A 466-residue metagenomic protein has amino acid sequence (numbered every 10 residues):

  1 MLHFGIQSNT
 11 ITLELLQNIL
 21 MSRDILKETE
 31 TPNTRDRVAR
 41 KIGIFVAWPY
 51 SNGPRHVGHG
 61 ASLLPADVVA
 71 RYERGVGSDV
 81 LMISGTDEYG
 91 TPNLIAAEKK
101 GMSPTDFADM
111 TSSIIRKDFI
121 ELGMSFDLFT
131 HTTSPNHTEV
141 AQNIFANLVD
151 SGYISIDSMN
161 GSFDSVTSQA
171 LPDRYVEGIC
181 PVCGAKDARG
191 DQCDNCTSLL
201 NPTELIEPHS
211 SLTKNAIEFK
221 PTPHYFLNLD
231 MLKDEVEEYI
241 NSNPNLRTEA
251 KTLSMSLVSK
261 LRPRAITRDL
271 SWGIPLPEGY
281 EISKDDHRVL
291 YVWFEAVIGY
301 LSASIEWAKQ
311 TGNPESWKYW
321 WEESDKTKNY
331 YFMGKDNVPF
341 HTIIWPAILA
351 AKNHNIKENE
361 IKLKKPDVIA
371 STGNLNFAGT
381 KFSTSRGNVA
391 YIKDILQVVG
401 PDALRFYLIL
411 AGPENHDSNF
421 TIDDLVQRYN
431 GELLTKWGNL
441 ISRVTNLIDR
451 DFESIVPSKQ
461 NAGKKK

Functional and structural regions predicted by a protein language model:
T12-G77, L81-S84, N136-V140, C183 (+1 more regions): Structured secondary-structure scaffolds
D87, F452-K466: Acidic, turn-prone loop/beta-hairpin segments
A96-D109: A charged helix-plus-loop insertion that forms the helical arch/lid used to bind and gate nucleic-acid substrates
F107-M110, F126-E139, S165-C183: Aromatic/His-enriched, Gly/Pro-containing loop or helix-boundary segments that lie immediately adjacent to catalytic
S113-S125: A glycine-rich helix N-cap at a beta->alpha junction
N136-Y153, F163: Feature captures the FAD/FMN-dependent oxidoreductase FAD-binding
Y153-H224: Cys/His-rich short segments
